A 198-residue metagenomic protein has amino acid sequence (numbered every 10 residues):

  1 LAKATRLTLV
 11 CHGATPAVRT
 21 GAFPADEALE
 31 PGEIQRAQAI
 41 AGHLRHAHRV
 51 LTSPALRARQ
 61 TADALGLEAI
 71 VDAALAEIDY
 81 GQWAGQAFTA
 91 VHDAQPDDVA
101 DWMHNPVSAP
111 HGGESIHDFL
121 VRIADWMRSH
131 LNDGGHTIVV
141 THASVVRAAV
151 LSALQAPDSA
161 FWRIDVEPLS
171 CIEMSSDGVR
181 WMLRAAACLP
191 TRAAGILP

Functional and structural regions predicted by a protein language model:
L1-R6, I40, Y80-A90, N132-D133 (+1 more regions): Acidic, low-complexity terminal tails and accessory targeting/binding regions of phosphate-metabolizing enzymes
A2-I70, A94: Active-site-proximal alpha-helix that buttresses catalytic centers in soluble enzyme cores
L7, H48, D133-S144: Generic beta-sheet signal
T15, V145-V146: Short active-site segment of divalent metal-dependent hydrolases/proteases that encodes the spacing between
E30, E68-L75, P157-V166: Short hydrophobic/aromatic-enriched beta-strand-loop microsegments
Q38-G42, L120, A124-L131: Generic structural signal for well-ordered alpha-helical scaffold segments
T52-S53, V121, V140-T141: Short beta-strand scaffold positions
L65-R122, A185, L197-P198: Phosphate-handling substructures
